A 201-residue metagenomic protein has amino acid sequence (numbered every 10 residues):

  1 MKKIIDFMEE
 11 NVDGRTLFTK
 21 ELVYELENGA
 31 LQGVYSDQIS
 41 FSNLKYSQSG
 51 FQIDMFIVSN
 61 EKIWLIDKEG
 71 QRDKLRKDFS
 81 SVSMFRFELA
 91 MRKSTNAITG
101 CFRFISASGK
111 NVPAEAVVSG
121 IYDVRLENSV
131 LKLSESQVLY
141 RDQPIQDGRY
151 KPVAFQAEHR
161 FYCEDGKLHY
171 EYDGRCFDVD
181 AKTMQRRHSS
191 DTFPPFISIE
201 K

Functional and structural regions predicted by a protein language model:
M1-D37, K45-K62, D67, R76 (+4 more regions): Tryptophan-anchored aromatic micro-motifs
M8-E10, V23-E25, S42-Y46, F56 (+4 more regions): Short, exposed beta-strand/loop patches in secreted or surface proteins that constitute
N11, F18, S49, S81-S83 (+2 more regions): Residues that act as N-cap/strand-start positions at coil-to-secondary-structure junctions
D13-T16, R92, N96, D180 (+1 more regions): Low-complexity intrinsically disordered segments
S40-N43, E115-S129, Q137, G148-H159 (+2 more regions): Edge beta-strand at a domain terminus
I53, S59, S80-F87, R92 (+3 more regions): Soluble ligand-binding/transfer domains with enclosed cavities or grooves
E61-G70, R76, S106-A116, Y140-R149 (+1 more regions): Flexible, membrane-facing loop/turn or short amphipathic-helix motifs that contact lipid bilayers or gate lipid-binding
